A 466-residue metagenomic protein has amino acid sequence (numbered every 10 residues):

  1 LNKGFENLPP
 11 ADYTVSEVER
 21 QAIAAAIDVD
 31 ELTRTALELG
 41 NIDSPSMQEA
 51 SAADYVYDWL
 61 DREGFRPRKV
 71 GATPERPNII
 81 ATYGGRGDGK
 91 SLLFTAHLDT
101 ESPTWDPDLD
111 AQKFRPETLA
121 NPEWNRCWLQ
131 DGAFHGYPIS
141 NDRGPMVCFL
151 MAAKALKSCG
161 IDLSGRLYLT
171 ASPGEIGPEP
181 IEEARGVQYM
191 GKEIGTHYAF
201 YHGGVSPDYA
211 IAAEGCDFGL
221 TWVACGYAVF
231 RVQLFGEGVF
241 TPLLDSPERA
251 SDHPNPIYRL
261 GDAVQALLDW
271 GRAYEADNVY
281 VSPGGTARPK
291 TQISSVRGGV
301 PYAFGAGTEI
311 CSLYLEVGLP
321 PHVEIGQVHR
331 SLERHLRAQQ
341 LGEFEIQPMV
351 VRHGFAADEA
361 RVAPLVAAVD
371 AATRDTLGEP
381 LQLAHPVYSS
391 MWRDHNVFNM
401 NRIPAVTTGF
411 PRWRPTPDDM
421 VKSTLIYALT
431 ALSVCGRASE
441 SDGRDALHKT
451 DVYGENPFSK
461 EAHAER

Functional and structural regions predicted by a protein language model:
L1-D30, Q48, R62, R68 (+2 more regions): Metal-dependent amide/peptide-bond hydrolase catalytic core, centered on the "pita-bread" metallohydrolase fold
T35, S44-G89: A non-catalytic alpha/beta surface segment that caps or lines the substrate-entry region of metallo-dependent hydrolase
T73-N78, D217, S389-W392, W413: Short acidic loop-to-helix transition motifs that present clustered carboxylates
G89-A171, G177-E179: Active-site metal-coordination/substrate-binding segment of hydrolases, especially metallo-dependent peptidases
L92-F94, T170, Y209-I211, Q292-S294 (+1 more regions): Hydrophobic/aromatic beta-strand patches that form the interior of the parallel beta-sheet core in alpha/beta enzyme
T104-Q130, E179-Y201, P283, L447-S459: Charged, glycine/proline-rich intrinsically disordered loops and linkers
F134, I139, R143-G144, S158-Q265 (+3 more regions): Fold-level recognition of mixed alpha/beta catalytic cores in primary-metabolism enzymes, strongest
